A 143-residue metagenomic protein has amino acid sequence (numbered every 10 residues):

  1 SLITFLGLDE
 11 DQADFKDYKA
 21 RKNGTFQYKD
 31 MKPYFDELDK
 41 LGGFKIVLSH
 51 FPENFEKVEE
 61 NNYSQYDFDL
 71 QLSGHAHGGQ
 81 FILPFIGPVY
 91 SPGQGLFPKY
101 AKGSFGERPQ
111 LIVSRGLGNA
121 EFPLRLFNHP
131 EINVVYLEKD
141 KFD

Functional and structural regions predicted by a protein language model:
S1, G106-E107, L137: Active-site beta-strand termini and strand-to-loop segments that position acidic
S1-K45, F55, N61-N62, R125: Binuclear metal-dependent hydrolase catalytic cores centered on His/Asp/Glu-rich metal-binding motifs
I3, F44-I46, D69-L70, S104: Short, Asp-centered acidic motifs that coordinate Mg2+ and/or phosphate in catalytic or ligand-binding sites
D9, R115, Y136-E138: Residues at the C-termini of beta-strands that transition into short coil/loop
R21-G24, P130-V135: A signal for specific C-terminal beta-sheet/loop modules enriched in small/flexible residues with GP/PG/PP motifs
K40, D140-D143: Polar low-complexity intrinsically disordered regions
P52-N133, F142: Conserved beta-sheet core of the metallophosphoesterase superfamily
